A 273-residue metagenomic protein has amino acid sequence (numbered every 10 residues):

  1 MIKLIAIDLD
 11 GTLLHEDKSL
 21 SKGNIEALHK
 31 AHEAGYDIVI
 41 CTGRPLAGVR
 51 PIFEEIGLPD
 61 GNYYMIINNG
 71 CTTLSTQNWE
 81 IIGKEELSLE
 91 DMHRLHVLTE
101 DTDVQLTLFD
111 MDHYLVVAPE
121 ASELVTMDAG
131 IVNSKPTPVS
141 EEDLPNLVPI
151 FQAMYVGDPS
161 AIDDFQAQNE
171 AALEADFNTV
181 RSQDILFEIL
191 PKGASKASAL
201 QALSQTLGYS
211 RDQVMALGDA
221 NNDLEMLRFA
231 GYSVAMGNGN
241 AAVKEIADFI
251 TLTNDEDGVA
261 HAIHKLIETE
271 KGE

Functional and structural regions predicted by a protein language model:
M1-L4, S21, E188-E273: Mg2+-dependent phosphoryl-transfer enzymes with acidic/Ser/Thr/Gly-rich catalytic loops
K3-E16: Asp-based phosphoryl-transfer active-site loop
K22-E123: Active-site phosphate-binding/coordination module
N24, V49-F53, F165, N169 (+3 more regions): Hydrophobic packing residues within well-ordered alpha-helices of enzyme cores
G35-V39, G61-Y63, Q152, D212-Q213 (+1 more regions): Short active-site oxyanion
E55-P59, I82-K84, E123-M127, K196-S198 (+2 more regions): Short, hinge-like loop/turn segments at secondary-structure boundaries
I56-G61, N69, L173-A175, F229-A230 (+1 more regions): Short, structured coil segments at secondary-structure junctions
L98-L217: Conserved acidic, metal-coordinating active-site core of Asp-based, Mg2+-dependent phosphoryl-transfer enzymes
